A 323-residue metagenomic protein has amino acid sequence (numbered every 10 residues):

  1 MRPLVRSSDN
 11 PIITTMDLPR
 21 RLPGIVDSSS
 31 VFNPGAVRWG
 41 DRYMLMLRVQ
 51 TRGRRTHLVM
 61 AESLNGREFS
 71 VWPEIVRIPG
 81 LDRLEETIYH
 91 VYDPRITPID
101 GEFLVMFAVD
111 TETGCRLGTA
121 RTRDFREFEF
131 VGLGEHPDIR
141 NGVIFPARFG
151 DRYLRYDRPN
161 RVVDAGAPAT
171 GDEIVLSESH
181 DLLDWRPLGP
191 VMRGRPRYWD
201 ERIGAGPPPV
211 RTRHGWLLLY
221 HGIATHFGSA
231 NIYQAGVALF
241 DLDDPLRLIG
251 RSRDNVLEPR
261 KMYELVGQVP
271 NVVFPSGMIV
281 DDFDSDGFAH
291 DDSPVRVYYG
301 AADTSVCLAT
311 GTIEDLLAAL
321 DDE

Functional and structural regions predicted by a protein language model:
M1-Y89, T97-E201, V210-N271, D282-E323: Beta-rich carbohydrate-recognition and catalytic domains
D93: Short hydrophobic "strand-cap" motifs at the C-terminus of beta-strands
P207: Catalytic core of Fe(II)/2-oxoglutarate
V273-I279: Extended, compositionally biased non-globular segments
